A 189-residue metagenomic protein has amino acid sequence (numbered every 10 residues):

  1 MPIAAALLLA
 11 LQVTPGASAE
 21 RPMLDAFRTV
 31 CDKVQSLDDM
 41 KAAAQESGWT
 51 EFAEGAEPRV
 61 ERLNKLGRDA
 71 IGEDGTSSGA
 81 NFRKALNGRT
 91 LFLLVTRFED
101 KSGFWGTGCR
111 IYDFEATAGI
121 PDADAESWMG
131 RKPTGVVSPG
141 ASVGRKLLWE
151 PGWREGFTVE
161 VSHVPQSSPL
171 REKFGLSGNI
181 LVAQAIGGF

Functional and structural regions predicted by a protein language model:
P2-Q12: Sec-dependent N-terminal signal peptides
T14-L24, K41, G55-V95: Accessory recognition modules or surfaces
P15-A42, E99-A123: Terminal, regulation- and interaction-focused segments at domain boundaries
A26-G55, N179-A185: Short N-terminal secondary-structure initiator segments
Q45-E73, E126-G144: Short secondary-structure junctions
W49, F82, L93, C109 (+2 more regions): Hydrophobic beta-strand residues in large extracellular and virion-surface proteins
T76-W149: Long, charged/polar, surface-exposed segments that mediate recognition or autoinhibition
T134-F189: Glycine-rich, aromatic-bearing surface loops/beta-hairpins
